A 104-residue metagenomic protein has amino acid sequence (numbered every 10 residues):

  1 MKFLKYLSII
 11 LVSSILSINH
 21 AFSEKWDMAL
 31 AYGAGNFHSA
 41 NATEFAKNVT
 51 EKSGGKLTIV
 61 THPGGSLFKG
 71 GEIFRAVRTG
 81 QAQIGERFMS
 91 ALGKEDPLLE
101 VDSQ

Functional and structural regions predicted by a protein language model:
M1-Y6: Positively charged n-region of N-terminal signal peptides that target proteins for export
L7-S17: Bacterial N-terminal signal peptides
S17-S23: Sec/Tat signal peptide C-region and signal peptidase I cleavage site
K25-D27, Y32-Q104: Short, glycine-/small- and polar/acidic-enriched structural segments that line small-molecule recognition paths
